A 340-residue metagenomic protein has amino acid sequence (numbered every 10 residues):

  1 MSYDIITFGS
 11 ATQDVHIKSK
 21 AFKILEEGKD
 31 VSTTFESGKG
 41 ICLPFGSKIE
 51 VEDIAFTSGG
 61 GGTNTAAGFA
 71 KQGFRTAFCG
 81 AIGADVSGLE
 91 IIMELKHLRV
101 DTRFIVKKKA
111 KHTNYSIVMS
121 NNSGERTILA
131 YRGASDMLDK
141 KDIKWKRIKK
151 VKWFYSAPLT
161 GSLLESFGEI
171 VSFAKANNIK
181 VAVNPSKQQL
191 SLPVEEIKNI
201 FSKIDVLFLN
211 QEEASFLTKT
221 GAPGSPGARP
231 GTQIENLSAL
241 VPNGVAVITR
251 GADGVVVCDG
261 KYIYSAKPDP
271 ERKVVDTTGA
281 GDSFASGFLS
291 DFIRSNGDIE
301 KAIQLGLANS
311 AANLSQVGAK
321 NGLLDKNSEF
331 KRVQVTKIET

Functional and structural regions predicted by a protein language model:
M1-A77: Glycine-rich phosphate/adenosyl-contacting loop at the front of the ribokinase-like
M1-I17, I24-D30, A222-T340: Conserved phosphate-binding/catalytic region of the ribokinase-like
A66-R75, S120-N121, D291-S295: Alpha-helix C-terminal capping segments
F69, N210, G281: Short, conserved phosphate/pyrophosphate- and ester-handling motifs at nucleotide-, phospho-/glycolipid
T76-R103: A glycine-rich beta-to-alpha transition motif near the start of alpha/beta enzyme domains, typified by
G80-A84, R103-H112, A246-R250: Beta-strand->loop->alpha-helix junctions that form or flank phosphate-binding loops in nucleotide-handling enzymes
R103-K108, V118-G161: Conserved phosphate-binding/catalytic loop of the ribokinase/pfkB sugar-kinase fold
V171, N177-K180, P185-I263: Conserved phosphate/ATP/ADP-binding segment of small-molecule kinases
